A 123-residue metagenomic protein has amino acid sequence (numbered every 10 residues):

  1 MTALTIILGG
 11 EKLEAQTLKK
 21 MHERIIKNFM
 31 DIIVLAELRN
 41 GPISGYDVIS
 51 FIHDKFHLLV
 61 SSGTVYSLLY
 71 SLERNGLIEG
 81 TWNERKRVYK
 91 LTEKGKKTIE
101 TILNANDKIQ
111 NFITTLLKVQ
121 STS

Functional and structural regions predicted by a protein language model:
M1-M21: Short, intrinsically disordered or compositionally biased N-terminal tails of bacterial proteins
T2, K97-S123: Amphipathic alpha-helical dimerization/coiled-coil segments that flank or bridge DNA-binding/regulatory modules
H22-T64: N-terminal helix-turn-helix DNA-binding core of bacterial DNA-binding proteins
Y66-S71: Short, hydrophobic-biased segments on the C-terminal half of alpha helices that form "recognition helices"
E73-E84, K90: Beta-hairpin "wing" of winged helix-turn-helix
E84-L103: Basic, amphipathic "hinge/linker" alpha-helix immediately C-terminal to the N-terminal HTH DNA-binding motif
